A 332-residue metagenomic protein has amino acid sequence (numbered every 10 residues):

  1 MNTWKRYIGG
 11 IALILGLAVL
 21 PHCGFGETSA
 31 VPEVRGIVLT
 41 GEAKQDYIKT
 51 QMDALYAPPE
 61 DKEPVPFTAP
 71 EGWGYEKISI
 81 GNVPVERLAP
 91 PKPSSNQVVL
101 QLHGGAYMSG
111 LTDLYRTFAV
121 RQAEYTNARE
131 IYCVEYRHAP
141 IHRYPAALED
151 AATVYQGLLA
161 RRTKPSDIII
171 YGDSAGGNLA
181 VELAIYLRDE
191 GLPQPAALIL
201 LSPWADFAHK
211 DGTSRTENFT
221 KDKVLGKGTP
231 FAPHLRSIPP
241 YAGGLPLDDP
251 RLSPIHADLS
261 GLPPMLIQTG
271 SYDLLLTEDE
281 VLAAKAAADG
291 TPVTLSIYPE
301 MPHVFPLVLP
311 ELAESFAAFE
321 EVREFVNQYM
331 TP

Functional and structural regions predicted by a protein language model:
M1-I11: N-terminal Sec-pathway targeting helices
I11-V19: Bacterial N-terminal signal peptides
V19-S29: Bacterial Sec-dependent signal peptides at the C-terminal "C-region" and cleavage site
A30-Q51, L55, P59-P332: Alpha/beta-hydrolase superfamily serine-hydrolase fold, recognizing
